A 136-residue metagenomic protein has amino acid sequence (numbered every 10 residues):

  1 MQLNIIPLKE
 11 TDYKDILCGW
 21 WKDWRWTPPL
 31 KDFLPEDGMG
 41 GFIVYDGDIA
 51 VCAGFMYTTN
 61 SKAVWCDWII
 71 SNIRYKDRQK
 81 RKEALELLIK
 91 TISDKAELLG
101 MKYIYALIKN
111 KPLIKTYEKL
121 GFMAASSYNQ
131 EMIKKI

Functional and structural regions predicted by a protein language model:
M1-L30: Short amphipathic alpha-helix that is part of the acyltransferase structural core
I43, D48-T58, W65-D67: Conserved beta-strand in the GNAT
K62-K80, Q130: Conserved acetyl-CoA binding element of GNAT-fold acetyltransferases
R78-D94: Conserved acetyl-CoA-binding loop-helix of GNAT-fold acetyltransferases
I104-K115: Conserved beta-strand-loop-alpha-helix junction that forms the acyl-donor binding cleft
L107, M123-I136: Conserved catalytic-core motifs of GNAT/GCN5-like acyltransferases
T116-F122: Conserved active-site tyrosine of GNAT-family acetyltransferases
